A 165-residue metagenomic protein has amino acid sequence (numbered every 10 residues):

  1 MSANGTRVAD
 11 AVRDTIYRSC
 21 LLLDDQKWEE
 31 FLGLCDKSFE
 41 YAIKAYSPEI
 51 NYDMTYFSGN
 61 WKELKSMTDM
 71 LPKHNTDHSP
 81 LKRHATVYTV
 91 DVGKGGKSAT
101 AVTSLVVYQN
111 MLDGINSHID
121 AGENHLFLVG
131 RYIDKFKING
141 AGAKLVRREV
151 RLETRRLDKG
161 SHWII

Functional and structural regions predicted by a protein language model:
M1-K37: Short, low-complexity N-terminal intrinsically disordered segments enriched in polar/charged residues
N4-R7, Y52, N124: Conserved aromatic-histidine-acidic binding/catalytic patches
D10-D14, T55, K62, F127: A generic "alpha-helical surface" signal
S19, F31, L64, A101 (+1 more regions): Hydrophobic pocket/interface hotspot
D36-S104: A solvent-exposed, acidic/Ser-Thr-rich amphipathic alpha-helical stretch
K82, T89-I165: A beta-strand edge to alpha-helix "cap/lid" segment located at domain peripheries
